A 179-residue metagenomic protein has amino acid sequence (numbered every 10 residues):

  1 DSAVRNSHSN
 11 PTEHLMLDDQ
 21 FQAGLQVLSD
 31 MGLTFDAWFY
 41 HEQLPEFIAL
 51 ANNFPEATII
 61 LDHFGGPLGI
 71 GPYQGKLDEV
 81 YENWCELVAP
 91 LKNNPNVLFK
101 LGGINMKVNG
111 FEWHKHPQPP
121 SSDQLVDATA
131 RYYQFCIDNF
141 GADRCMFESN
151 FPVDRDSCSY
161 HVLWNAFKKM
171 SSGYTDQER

Functional and structural regions predicted by a protein language model:
D1, A37-H41, L61-F64, L68 (+2 more regions): A cross-domain feature marking catalytic cores of carbohydrate-active enzymes and several ubiquitous metabolic/repair
D1-Q43, I48-N52, G65, K76-V80 (+1 more regions): Active-site gating/metal-coordination segments in enzymes
V27-D36, T58-I60, N96-K100, R144-M146: Structural preference for beta-strand elements that scaffold enzyme active sites
L68-R179: H/E-rich (His + Asp/Glu) clusters that bind or coordinate divalent metals
